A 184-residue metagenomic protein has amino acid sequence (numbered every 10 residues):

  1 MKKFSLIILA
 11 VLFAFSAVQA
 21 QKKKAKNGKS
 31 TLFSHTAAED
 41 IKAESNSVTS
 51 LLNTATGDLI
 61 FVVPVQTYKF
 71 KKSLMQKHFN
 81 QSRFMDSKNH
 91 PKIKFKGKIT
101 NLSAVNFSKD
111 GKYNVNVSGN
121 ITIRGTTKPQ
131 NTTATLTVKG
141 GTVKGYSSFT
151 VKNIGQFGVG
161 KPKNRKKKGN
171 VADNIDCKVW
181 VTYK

Functional and structural regions predicted by a protein language model:
M1-K24: Bacterial Sec-dependent N-terminal signal peptides
A20-K184: Low-complexity, acidic/polar, glycine-enriched regions of mature
